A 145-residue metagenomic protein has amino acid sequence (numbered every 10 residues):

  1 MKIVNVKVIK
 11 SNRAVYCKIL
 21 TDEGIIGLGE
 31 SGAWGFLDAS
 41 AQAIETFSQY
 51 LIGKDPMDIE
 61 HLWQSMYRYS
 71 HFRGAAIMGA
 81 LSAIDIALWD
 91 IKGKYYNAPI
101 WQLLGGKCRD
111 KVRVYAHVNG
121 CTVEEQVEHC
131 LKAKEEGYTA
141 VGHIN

Functional and structural regions predicted by a protein language model:
M1-L28, G32: Structured beta-strand/loop patches that form or line metal/cofactor-binding pockets in enzymes
I9-K10, G106-C108, E135: Solvent-exposed alpha-helices and their adjacent loops that cap or buttress functional pockets in soluble metabolic
A14-Y16, I25-I26, I44, K111 (+1 more regions): A common structural microfeature
L20-Y95: Metal- or metallocofactor-binding catalytic centers and their adjacent structured scaffolds across diverse enzyme
E23, Y95-N119: N-terminal small/glycine-rich loop or linker at the start of catalytic domains across soluble metabolic enzymes
G53, A98, Y138: Short glycine/serine/threonine/alanine-rich loop segments
I59, I100-L103, I144: Flexible, glycine/charged-enriched surface loops at secondary-structure junctions
D110-N145: Metal-dependent enolase-superfamily TIM-barrel catalytic cores that perform enediolate-based chemistry
